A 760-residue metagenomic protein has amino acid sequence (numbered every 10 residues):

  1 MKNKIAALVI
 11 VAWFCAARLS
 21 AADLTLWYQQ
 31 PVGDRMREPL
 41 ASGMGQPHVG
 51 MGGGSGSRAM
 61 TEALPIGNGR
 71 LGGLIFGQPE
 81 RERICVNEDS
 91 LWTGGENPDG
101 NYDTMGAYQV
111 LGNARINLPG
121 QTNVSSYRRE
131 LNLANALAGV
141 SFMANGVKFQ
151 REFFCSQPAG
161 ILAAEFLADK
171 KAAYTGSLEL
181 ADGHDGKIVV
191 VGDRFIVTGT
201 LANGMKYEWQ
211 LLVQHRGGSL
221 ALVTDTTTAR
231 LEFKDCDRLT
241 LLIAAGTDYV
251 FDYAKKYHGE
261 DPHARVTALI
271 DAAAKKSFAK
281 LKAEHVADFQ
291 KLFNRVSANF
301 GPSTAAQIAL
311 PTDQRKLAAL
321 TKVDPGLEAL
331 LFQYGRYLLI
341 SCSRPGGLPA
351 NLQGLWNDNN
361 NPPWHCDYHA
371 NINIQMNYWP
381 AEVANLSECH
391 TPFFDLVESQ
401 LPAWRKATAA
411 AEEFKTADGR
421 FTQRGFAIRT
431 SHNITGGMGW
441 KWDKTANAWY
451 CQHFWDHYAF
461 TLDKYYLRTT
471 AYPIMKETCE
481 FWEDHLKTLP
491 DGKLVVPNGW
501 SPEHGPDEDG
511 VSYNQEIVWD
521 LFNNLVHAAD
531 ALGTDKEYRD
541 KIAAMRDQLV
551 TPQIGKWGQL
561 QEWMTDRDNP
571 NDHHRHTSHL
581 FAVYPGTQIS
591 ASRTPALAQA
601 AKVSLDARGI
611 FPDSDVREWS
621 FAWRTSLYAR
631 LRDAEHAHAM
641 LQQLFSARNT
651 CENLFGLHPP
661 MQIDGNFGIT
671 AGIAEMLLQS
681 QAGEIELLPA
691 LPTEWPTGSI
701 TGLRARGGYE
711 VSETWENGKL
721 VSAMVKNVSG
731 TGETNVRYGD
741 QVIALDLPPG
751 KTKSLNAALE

Functional and structural regions predicted by a protein language model:
M1-I5: Positively charged n-region of N-terminal signal peptides that target proteins for export
A7-A17: Bacterial N-terminal signal peptides
A22-M438, C451-Y458, K476-C479, L489 (+7 more regions): Aromatic-residue-lined binding/catalytic grooves and analogous aromatic/hydrophobic interfacial grooves in multimeric
P325, A329, A448, K464-Y472 (+3 more regions): Non-membrane alpha-helical structural segments and their capping/turn regions in soluble enzymes
N371-E382, D443-W455, Y513-N524, H576-T587 (+2 more regions): Well-ordered alpha-helical segments within folded domains of soluble proteins
W455-T461, Y466, T478-T488, R539-P570 (+3 more regions): Non-catalytic carbohydrate-binding regions of carbohydrate-active enzymes
E477-A528: Acidic/histidine-rich catalytic neighborhood
